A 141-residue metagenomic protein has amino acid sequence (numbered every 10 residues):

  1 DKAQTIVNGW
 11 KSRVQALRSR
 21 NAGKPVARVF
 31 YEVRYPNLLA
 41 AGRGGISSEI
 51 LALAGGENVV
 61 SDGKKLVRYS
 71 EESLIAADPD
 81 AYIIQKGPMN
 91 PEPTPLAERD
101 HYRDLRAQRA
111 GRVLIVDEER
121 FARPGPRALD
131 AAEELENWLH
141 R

Functional and structural regions predicted by a protein language model:
D1-R141: N-terminal ligand-binding lobe of clamshell/alpha-beta domains
